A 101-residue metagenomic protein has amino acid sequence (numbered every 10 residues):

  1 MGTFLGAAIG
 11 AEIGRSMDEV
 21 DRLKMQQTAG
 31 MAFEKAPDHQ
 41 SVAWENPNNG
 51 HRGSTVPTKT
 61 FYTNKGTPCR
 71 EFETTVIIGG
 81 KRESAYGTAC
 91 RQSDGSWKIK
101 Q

Functional and structural regions predicted by a protein language model:
M1-E34: Short, low-complexity, glycine-enriched hydrophobic/amphipathic alpha-helices that associate with lipid bilayers
K24-Y86: Amphipathic, membrane-inserting segments
G87-S93: Short beta-strand segments and strand-loop junctions that repeat across beta-rich extracellular domains
G95-K100: Short beta-strand edge/turn micro-motifs at domain boundaries
